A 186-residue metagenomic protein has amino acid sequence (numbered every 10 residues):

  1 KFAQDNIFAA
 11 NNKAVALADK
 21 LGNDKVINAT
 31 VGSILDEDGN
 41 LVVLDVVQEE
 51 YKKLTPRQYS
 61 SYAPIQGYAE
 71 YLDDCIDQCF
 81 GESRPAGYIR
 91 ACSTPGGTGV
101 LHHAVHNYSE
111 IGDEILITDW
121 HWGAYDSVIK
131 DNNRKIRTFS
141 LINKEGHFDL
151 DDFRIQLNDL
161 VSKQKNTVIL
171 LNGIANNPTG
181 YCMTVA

Functional and structural regions predicted by a protein language model:
K1: Short, Gly/Pro- and small/polar-rich lid/capping loops
Q4-P95: N-terminal small-domain helix-loop-helix segment of the aminotransferase-like
T55-A186: Conserved core of the PLP fold type I
